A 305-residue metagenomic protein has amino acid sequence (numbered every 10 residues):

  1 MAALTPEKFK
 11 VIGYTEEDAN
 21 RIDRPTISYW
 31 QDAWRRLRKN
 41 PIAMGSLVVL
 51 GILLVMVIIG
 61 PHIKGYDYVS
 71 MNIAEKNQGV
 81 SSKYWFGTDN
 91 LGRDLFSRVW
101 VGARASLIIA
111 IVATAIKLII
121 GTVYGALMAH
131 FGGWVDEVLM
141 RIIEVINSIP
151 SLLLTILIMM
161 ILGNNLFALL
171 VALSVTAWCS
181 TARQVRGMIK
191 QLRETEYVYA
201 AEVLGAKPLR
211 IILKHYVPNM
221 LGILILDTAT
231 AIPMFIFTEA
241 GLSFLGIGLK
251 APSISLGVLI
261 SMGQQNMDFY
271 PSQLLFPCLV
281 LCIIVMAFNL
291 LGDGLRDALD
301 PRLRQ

Functional and structural regions predicted by a protein language model:
M1-T122, A126, W134, L152 (+4 more regions): Gly/Trp-centered helix-boundary motif
V48-I58, L224-I232, I236: Hydrophobic alpha-helical membrane-insertion segments
M56, W178, A182, A231 (+2 more regions): Alpha-helical transmembrane segments
G60-D67, A129-G133, I158-N164, T176 (+4 more regions): Short helix-capping/hinge motifs at transmembrane helix termini and TM-loop junctions
W85, D89, L95, I116-G121 (+3 more regions): Generic hydrophobic transmembrane alpha-helix motif, especially the helices
R93-I108, V112, G132-M140, K190-E194 (+1 more regions): Amphipathic cytosolic juxtamembrane alpha-helices at the membrane-cytosol interface of multi-pass membrane transporters
R104, W134-E137, P150, L166-F167 (+5 more regions): Residues that define the loop-to-transmembrane-helix transition and helix capping in multi-pass membrane transporters
M159-I161, L173, G187-I189, F237-V280: Glycine-rich helix-loop "coupling/hinge" segments at transmembrane-helix boundaries in multipass transporters
